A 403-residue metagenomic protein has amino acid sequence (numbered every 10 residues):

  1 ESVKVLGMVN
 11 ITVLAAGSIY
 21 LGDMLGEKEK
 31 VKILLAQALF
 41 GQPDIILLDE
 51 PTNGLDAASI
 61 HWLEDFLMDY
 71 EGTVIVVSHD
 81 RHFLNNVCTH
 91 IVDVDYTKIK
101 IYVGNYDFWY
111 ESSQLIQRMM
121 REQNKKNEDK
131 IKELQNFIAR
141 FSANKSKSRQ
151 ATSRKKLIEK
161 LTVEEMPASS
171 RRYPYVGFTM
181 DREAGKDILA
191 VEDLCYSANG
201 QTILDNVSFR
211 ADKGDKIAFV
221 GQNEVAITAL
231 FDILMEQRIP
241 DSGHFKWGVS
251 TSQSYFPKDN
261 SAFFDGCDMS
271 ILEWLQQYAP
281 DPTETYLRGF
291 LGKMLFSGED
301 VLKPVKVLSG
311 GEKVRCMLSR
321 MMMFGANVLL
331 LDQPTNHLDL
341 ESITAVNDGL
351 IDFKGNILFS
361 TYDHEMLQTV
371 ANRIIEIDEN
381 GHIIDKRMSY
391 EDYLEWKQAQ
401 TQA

Functional and structural regions predicted by a protein language model:
E1, E159, A399-A403: Short, Lys/Arg-enriched, disordered terminal segments
E1-G26: Membrane-interface "cap" regions at the ends of multi-pass membrane proteins
K4-M8, I91-V92, I131, P167: Short hydrophobic/aromatic segments of transmembrane alpha-helices and their interfaces
I11-S18, L34, I116, F137-R140: Hydrophobic alpha-helical transmembrane segments of multi-pass small-molecule transporters/permeases
L14-A16, K130, V220, T401: Intrinsically disordered and other compositionally biased segments
A16-G17, S169, N372, Q400: Intrinsic disorder/low-complexity segments
G22-E122, D181-A403: ABC ATP-binding cassette signature C-motif
L115-N206: Flexible nucleotide-interacting loop at or near the entrance of a catalytic core
